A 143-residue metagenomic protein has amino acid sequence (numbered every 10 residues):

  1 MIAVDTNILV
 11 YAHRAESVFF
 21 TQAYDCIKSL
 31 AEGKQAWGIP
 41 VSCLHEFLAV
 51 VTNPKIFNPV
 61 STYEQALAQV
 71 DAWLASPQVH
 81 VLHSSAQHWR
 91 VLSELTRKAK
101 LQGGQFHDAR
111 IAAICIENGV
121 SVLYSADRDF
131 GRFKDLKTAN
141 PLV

Functional and structural regions predicted by a protein language model:
M1, A112-V143: Acidic, PIN/NYN-like endoribonuclease modules and their adjacent C-terminal/linker elements
M1-I39, P54-A68: Short, well-structured N-terminal submotif of metal-dependent ribonuclease cores
I8, C43, Q87-H88, R110-I111 (+1 more regions): Alpha-helix capping/helix-boundary segments
Y11, L48-A49, D71, E94: Generic alpha-helical structural context detector
G33-K34, S76-P77, F133: Structured helix-beta-strand junction loops
G38-V41, S125: Short beta-strand segments at enzyme active-site cores
V60, V79-V122: Active-site neighborhoods of divalent-metal-dependent phosphate/nucleic-acid chemistry enzymes
